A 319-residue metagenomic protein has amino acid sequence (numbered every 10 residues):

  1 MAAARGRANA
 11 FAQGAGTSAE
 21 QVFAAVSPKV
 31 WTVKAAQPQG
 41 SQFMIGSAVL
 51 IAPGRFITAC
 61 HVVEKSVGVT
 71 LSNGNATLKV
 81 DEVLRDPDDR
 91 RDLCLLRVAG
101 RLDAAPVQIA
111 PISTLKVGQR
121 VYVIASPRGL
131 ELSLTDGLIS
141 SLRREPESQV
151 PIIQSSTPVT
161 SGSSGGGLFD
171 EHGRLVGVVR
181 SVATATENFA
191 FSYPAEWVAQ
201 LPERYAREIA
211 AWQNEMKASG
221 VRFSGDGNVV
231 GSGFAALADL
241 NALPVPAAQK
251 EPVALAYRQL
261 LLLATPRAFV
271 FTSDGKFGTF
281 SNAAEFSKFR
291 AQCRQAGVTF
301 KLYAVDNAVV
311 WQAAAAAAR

Functional and structural regions predicted by a protein language model:
M1-M44, V221-F223, G231-Q249: Protease-domain processing segments flanking chymotrypsin-fold serine proteases, especially trypsin-like
A4-F23, A104-A105, L175-G231: C-terminal cap/linker of serine protease catalytic domains
V30, Q39-I45, A52-A125, G129-S133 (+2 more regions): Conserved active-site neighborhood of the chymotrypsin/trypsin-like protease fold
V49, P158-V179: Catalytic nucleophile loop of clan PA
I57, V176-G177, G278: Generic structural signal for well-ordered beta-strand positions
V83-P87, S126, L142, E171 (+1 more regions): Residue-level recognition of beta-strand microenvironments
R90-L96, E145-S156, G165, F189: Short, solvent-exposed secondary-structure boundary/capping segments
M216-R319: Secreted/extracellular ectodomain signature
